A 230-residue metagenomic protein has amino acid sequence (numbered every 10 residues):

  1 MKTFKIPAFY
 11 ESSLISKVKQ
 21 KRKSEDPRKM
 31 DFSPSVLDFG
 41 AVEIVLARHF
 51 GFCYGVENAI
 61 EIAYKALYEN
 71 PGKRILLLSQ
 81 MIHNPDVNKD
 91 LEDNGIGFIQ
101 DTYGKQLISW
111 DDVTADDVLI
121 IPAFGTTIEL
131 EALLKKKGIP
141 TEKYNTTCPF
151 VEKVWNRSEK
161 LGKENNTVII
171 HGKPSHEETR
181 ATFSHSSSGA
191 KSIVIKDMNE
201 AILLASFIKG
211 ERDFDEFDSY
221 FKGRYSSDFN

Functional and structural regions predicted by a protein language model:
M1-N230: The feature marks the mature, well-folded catalytic cores of soluble enzymes
